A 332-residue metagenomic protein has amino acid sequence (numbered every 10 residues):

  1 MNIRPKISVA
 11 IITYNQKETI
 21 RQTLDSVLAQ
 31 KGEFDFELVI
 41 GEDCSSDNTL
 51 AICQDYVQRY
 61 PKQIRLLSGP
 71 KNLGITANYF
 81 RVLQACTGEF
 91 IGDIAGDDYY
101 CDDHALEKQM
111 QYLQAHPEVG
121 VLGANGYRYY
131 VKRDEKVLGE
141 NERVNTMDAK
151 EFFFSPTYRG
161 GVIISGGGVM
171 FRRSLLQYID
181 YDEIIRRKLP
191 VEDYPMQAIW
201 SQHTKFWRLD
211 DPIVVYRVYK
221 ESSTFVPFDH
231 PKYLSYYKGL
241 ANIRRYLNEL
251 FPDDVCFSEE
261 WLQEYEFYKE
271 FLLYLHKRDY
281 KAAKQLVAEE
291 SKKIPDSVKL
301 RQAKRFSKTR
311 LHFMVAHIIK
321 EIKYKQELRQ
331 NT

Functional and structural regions predicted by a protein language model:
D25-D35: Short, acidic, metal-binding catalytic loop of nucleotide-sugar glycosyltransferases
E42-A51, K71, A95: A conserved acidic beta->alpha catalytic loop
G69-C86, K108: Glycine-rich, basic loop-to-helix element that forms the pyrophosphate-binding segment of sugar-nucleotide handling
I91: Short aromatic/hydrophobic "clamp" motif used to bind/position activated sugar donors
H104-L138: Conserved donor NDP-sugar-binding/catalytic core segment of glycosyltransferases
A124, R143-H230: Conserved nucleotide-sugar donor-binding catalytic segment
L189, P212-K220, F225-F257, D279-I294: Catalytic core of nucleotide-sugar-dependent glycosyltransferases
E270-T332: Membrane-interface aromatic/basic loop that binds lipid-linked glycans or pyrophosphate carriers, typified by
